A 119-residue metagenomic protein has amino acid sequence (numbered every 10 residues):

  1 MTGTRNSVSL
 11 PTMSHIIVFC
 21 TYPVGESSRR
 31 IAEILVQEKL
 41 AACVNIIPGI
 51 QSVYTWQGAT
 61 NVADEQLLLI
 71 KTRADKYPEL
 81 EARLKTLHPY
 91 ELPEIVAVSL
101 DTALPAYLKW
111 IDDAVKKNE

Functional and structural regions predicted by a protein language model:
T2-E119: Positively charged, small/polar-rich N-terminal and surface patches that mediate targeting and assembly and bind
